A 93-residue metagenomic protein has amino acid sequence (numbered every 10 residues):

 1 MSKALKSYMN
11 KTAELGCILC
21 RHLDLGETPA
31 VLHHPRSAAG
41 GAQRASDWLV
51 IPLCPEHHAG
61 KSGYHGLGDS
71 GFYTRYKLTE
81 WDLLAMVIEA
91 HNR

Functional and structural regions predicted by a protein language model:
S2-H33: Short cysteine-rich loop/turn motifs with clustered Cys
A13, P55, T74: Short polybasic/polar patches that bind polyanions
R21, P55-H58: Cys/His-coordinated zinc-binding microdomains
E27-P35, S62-D69: Short Cys/His-rich "knuckle" micro-motifs
A30, W48-I51: Structural motif
S37, I51-E56: Short N-proximal segments of mature Sec-exported proteins
G41-L49, A59-R93: Polybasic, low-complexity binding patches
